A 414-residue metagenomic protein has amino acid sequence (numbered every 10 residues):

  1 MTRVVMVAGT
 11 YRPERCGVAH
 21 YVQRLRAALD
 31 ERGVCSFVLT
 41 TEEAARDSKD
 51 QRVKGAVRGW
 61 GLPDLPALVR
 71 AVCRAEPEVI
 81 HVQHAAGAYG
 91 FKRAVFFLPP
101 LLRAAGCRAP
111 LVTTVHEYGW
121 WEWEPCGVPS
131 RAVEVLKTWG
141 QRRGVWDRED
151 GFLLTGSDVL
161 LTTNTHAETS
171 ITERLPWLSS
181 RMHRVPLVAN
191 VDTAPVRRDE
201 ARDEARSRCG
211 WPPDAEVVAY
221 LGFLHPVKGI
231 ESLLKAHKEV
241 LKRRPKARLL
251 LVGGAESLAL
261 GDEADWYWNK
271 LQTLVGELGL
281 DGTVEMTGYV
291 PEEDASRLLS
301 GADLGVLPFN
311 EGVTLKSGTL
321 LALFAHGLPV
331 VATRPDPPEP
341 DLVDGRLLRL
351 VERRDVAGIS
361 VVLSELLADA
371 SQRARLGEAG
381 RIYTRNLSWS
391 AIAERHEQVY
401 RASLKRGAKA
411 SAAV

Functional and structural regions predicted by a protein language model:
P100-C107, L136-L160: Membrane-proximal helix-turn-helix segments that form the acceptor-binding/catalytic region of lipid-linked
F152-V159, E168-A194, D199-E200: Helix-loop-beta element that forms the nucleotide-linked donor phosphate-binding surface in glycosyltransferases
D158, Y289, L299-T314, L328: Acidic donor-binding loop of glycosyltransferase active sites
P195-W211, K409: A short helix/loop element that forms part of the nucleotide-sugar donor recognition site in Leloir-type
P212-K228, L234-H237, L250-V252: Conserved donor-binding/catalytic core segment of Leloir-type glycosyltransferases
E263-E293: Nucleotide-activated donor-binding/catalytic signature segment of Leloir-type glycosyltransferases, i.e., the conserved
D344, L348-V356, E365-A370: Conserved acidic donor-binding segment of nucleotide-sugar-dependent glycosyltransferases
E365, Q372-N386, E397-Q398: A short, well-ordered alpha-helix in the C-terminal region of glycosyltransferases
